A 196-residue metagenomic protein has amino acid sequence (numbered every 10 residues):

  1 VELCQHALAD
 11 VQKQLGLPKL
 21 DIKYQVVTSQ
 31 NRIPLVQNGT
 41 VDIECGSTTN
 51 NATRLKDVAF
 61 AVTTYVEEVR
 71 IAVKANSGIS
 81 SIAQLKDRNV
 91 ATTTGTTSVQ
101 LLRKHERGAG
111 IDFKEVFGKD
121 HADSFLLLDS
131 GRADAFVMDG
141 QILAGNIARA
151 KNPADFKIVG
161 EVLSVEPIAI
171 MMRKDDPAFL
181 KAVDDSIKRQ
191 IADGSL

Functional and structural regions predicted by a protein language model:
V1, I22-Q25, D87-A91, K114: Short, well-ordered beta-strand elements
E2-V11, N76, A83, R88-N89 (+3 more regions): Extended ligand-binding regions for polar small-molecule ligands
Q5, Q14-Q84, V162: Acidic, polar ligand-binding/catalytic clefts
Q5-D21, S98-F117, I147-P153: Ligand-binding cleft/hinge of the Venus flytrap
T28, K119-D120, D139: Short loop/turn segments at beta->alpha junctions
N31, C45-K56, L101-G108, D129-S164: A ligand-binding cleft/hinge motif common to bilobed small-molecule-binding domains
N31-R32, S81, D120-S124, R132: Short acidic active-site motifs
Y65-V73, A122, G140-Q141, A148-K188: Periplasmic-binding protein-like
